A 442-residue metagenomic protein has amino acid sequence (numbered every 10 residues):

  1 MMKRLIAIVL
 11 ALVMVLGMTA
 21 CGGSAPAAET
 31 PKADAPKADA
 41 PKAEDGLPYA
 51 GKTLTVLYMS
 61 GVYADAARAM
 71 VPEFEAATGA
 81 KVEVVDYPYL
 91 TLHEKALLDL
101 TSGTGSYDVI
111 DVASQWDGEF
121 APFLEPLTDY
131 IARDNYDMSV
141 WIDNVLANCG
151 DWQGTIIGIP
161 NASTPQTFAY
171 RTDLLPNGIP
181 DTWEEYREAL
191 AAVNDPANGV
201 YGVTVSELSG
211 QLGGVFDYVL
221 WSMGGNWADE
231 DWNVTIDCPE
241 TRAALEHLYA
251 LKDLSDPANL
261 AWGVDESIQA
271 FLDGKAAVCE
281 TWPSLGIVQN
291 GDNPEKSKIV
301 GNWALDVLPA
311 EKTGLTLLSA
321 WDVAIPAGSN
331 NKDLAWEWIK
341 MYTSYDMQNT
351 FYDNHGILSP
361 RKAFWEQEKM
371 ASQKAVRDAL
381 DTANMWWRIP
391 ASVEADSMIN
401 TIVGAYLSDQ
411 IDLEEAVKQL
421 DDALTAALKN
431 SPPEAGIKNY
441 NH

Functional and structural regions predicted by a protein language model:
M1-L54, A76, T425, K429-H442: Short, low-complexity disordered leader/linker segments with a strong preference for bacterial N-terminal type II
A35, D39-P48, A113-Q166, D181 (+4 more regions): Hinge/lid segment of periplasmic solute-binding proteins
L47-G51, T128-I142, I179, G202-E207 (+6 more regions): Short, solvent-exposed loop/beta-turn-alpha elements that line the ligand-binding surface or hinge of extracytoplasmic
A50-G61, A80-V85, D108-V109, V203 (+1 more regions): Short, well-ordered beta-strand elements
E73-W141, T172-D173, N177-D181, A270 (+3 more regions): Extracytoplasmic "Venus flytrap"/periplasmic binding protein-like
G79, Q115-T128, D143-R187, L208-E230 (+2 more regions): Periplasmic solute-binding protein
A189-A191, D231-A261, L308: Glycine-centered hinge/linker elements that transmit conformational signals in sensory and ligand-binding systems
G301-V307, Y352-A405, N430-H442: Long, aromatic- and glycine/proline-rich binding clefts that accommodate carbohydrate-like moieties
